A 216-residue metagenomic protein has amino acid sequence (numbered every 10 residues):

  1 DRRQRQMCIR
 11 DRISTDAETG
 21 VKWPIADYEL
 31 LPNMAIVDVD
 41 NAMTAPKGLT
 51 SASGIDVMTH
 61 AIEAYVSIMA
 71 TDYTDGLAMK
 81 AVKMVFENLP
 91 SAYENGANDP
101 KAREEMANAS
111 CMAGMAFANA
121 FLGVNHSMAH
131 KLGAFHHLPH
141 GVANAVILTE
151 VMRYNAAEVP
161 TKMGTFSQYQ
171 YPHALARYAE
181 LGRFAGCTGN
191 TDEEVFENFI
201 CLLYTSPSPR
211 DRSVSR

Functional and structural regions predicted by a protein language model:
R3, N41, T149-R153: Acidic, glycine-rich active-site loops and adjacent beta-strand->loop/helix elements that engage anionic groups
Q4-D11, A35, Y204-D211: Conserved small/polar residues in nucleotide/adenosyl-binding loops
D11-A120: Carboxylate- and glycine-rich phosphate/diphosphate-binding segment that chelates Mg2+/Mn2+
T59-Y65, A70, K83, A107 (+6 more regions): Glycine-rich flexible loops
C111, M115-V124, A129-G141: Glycine-rich phosphate/pyrophosphate-binding beta-alpha loops
F135-L138, V142-S206, R212: Gly/Pro-rich interdomain helix-loop hinge
